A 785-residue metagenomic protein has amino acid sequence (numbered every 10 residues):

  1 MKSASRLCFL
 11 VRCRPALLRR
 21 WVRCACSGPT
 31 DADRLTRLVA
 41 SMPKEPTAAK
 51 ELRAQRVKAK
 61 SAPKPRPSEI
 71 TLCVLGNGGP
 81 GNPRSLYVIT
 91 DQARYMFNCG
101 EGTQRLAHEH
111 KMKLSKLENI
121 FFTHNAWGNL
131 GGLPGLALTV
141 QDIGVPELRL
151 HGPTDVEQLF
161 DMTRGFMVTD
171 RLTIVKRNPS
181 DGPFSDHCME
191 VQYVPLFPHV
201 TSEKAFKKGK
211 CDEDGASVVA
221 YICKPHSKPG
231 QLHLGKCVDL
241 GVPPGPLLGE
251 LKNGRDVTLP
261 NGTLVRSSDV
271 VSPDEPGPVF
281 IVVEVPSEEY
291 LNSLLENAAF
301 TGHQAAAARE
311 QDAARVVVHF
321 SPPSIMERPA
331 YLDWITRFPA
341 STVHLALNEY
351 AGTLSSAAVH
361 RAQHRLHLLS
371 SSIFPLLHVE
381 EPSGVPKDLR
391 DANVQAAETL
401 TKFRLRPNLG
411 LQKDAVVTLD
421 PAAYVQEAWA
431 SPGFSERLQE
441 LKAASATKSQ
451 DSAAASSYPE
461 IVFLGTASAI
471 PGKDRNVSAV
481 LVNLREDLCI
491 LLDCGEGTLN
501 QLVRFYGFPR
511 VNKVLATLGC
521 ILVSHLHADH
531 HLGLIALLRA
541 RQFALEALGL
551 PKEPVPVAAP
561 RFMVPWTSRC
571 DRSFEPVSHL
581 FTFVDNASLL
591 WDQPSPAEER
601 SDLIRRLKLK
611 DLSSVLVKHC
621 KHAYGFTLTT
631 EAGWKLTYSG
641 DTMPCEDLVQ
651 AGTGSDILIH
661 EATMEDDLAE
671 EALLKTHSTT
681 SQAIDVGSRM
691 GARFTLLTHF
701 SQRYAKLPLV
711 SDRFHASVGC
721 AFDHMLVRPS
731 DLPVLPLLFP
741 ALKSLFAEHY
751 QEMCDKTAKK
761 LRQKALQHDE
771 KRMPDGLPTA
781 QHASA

Functional and structural regions predicted by a protein language model:
M1-C13: N-terminal chloroplast transit peptides
C13-P29: N-terminal chloroplast transit peptides
C24-P67, S85-I89, S180-V462, A479-L484 (+3 more regions): Metal-dependent phosphodiesterase/nuclease catalytic metal-binding core
P63-P146, V156-Q158, G165-D170, C237-P244 (+6 more regions): Pre-active-site segment of Zn-dependent metallo-hydrolases
L114, H124, N129-L130, V140-K210: Conserved, well-structured beta-alpha core segment at the onset of a catalytic domain
I120, R149-T154, K176-N178, V318-H319 (+4 more regions): Extended hydrophobic secondary-structure segments that form protein cores and membrane-embedded regions
P146, V156-R177, F543-P554, M563-A587: Active-site neighborhood of divalent metal-dependent phosphoester bond hydrolases
M725-L726: Canonical P-loop GTPase G-domain recognition
